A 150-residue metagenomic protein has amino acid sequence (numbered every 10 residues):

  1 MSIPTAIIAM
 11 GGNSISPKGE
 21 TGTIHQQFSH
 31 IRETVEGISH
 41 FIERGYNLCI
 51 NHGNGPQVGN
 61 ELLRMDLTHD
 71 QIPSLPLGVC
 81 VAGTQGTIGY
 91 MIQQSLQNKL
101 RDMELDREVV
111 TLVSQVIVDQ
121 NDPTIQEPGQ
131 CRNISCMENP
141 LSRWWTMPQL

Functional and structural regions predicted by a protein language model:
M1-N51, N60-L67: N-terminal glycine-/serine-/threonine-rich phosphate-binding loop
I7, G12, G55, I72-P76: Generic secondary-structure boundary/loop-capping signal
I15, Q57-V58, V81-G83: Short gly/pro/ser/thr-enriched loop/turn and capping motifs at secondary-structure boundaries
I50-H52, N98-K99: A general structural signal for short secondary-structure boundary/capping elements
G55-Q57, L63, I117: Catalytic metal-binding/acid-base residues of hydrolase active sites
T68-L150: Ligand-binding beta-strand-loop-alpha-helix segment within the catalytic cores of soluble metabolic enzymes
